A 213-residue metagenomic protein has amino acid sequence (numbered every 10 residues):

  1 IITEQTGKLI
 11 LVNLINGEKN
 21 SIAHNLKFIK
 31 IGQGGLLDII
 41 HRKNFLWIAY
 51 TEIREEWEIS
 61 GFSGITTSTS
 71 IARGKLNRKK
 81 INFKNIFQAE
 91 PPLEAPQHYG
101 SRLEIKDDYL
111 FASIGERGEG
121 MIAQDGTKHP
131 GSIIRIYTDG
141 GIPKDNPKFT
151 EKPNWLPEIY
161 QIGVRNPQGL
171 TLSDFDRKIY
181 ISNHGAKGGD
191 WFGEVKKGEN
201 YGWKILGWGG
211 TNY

Functional and structural regions predicted by a protein language model:
I1-G120, G169-G185: Acidic, Gly/Ser/Thr-rich repeat motifs that build Ca2+-stabilized beta-propeller blades
G34-L36, Y109, E116-Y213: Beta-propeller domain segments
